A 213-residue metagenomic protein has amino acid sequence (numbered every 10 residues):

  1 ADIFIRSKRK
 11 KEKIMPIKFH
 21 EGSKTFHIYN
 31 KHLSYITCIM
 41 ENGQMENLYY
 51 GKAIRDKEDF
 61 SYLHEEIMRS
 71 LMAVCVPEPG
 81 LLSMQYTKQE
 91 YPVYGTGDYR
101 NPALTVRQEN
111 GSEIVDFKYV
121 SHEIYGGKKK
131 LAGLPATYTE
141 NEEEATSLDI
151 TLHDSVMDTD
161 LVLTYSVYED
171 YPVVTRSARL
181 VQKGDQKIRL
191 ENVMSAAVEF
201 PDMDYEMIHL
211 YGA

Functional and structural regions predicted by a protein language model:
A1-I14: Short, Lys/Arg-enriched N-terminal segments with co-localized hydrophobic residues within the first ~10-30 amino acids
F19, K24-H27, E46-A213: Polysaccharide-binding surfaces and accessory modules of carbohydrate-active proteins
C38-M40: Contiguous, structured surface segment used for ligand recognition
